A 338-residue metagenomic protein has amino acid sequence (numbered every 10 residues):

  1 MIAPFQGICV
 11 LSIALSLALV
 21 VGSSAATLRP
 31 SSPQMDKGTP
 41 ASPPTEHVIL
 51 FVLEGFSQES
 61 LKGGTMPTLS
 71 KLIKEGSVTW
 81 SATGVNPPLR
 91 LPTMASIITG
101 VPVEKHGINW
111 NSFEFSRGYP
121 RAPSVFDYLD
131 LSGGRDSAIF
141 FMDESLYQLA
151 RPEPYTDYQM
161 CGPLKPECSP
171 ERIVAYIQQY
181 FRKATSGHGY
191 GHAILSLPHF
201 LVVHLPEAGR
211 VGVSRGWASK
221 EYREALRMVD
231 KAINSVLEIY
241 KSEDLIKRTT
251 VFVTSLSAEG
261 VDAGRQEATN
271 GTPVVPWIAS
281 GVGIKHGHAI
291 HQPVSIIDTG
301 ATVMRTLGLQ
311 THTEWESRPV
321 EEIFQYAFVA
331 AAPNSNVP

Functional and structural regions predicted by a protein language model:
V10-V20: Bacterial N-terminal signal peptides
P43, V174-A175, F181-H188, G209-T249: A long, amphipathic alpha-helix that forms part of the scaffold/cap immediately adjacent to metal-dependent active
V48-V52, T79-A82, S96-I98, Y128 (+5 more regions): Structural recognition of the beta-strand scaffold that forms the well-ordered cores of secreted hydrolase catalytic
I49-L50, T68, V229-E267, W277 (+1 more regions): Metal-dependent active-site segment of extracytoplasmic phospho-/sulfohydrolases and closely related
E59-M94, V101: Short, structured active-site-proximal loop/turn typified by the sulfatase FGly-forming signature C/S-X-P-X-R
M94-I98, E267-Q310: Substrate-binding rim/cap in mid-to-C-terminal beta-strand-loop elements of soluble/periplasmic
V101-G216: His/Asp/Glu-rich, glycine-adjacent segments that coordinate divalent cations and/or stabilize oxyanion chemistry on
V294, L309-P338: Polar, surface-exposed loop/tail segments that function as active-site lids or cofactor/substrate-recognition elements
